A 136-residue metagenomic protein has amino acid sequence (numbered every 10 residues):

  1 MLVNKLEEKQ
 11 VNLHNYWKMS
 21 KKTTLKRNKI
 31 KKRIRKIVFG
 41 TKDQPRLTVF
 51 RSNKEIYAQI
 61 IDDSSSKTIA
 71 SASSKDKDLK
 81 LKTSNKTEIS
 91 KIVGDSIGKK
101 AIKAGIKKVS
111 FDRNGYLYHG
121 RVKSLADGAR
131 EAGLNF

Functional and structural regions predicted by a protein language model:
L6, Q10: Cationic, low-complexity basic patches in intrinsically disordered or flexible, solvent-exposed regions
N12-F136: Ribosome large-subunit tunnel/peptidyl-transferase-proximal elements
